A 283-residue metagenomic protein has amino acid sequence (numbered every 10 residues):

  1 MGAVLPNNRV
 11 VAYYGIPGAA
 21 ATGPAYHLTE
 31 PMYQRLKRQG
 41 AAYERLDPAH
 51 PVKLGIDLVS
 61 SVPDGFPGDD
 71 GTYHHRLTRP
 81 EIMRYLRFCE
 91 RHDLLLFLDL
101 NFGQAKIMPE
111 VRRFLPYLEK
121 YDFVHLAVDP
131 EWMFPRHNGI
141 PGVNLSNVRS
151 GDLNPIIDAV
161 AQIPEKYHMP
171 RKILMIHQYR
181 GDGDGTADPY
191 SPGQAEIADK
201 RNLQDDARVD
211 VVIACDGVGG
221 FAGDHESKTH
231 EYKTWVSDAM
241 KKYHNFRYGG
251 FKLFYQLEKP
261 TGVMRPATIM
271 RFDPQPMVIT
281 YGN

Functional and structural regions predicted by a protein language model:
M1-E30: N-terminal module-boundary/linker segments of secreted carbohydrate-active enzymes
R9-G15, V52-L58, L96-L100, L118 (+5 more regions): Hydrophobic faces of well-ordered beta-strands that scaffold small-molecule active sites in alpha/beta enzyme cores
P17-A19, S60-V62, F102-Q104, P130-F134 (+3 more regions): Active-site-proximal loop/turn and secondary-structure-junction residues that shape catalytic pockets, frequently
A19-E44, Y73-E81: Aromatic- and glycine-enriched glycan-recognition loops and surfaces that form the carbohydrate-binding subsites
H27-P31, Y73-L77, K106, N144-P155: Alpha-helix N-cap and loop-to-helix initiation/capping positions
A42-L46, P51-W132: Substrate-binding cleft of extracellular glycoside hydrolase catalytic domains
E131-L145: Outer-membrane beta-barrel translocator/channel fold
V143-P274, T280: Surface-exposed substrate-engagement region within the catalytic domains of secreted or surface-exposed extracellular
